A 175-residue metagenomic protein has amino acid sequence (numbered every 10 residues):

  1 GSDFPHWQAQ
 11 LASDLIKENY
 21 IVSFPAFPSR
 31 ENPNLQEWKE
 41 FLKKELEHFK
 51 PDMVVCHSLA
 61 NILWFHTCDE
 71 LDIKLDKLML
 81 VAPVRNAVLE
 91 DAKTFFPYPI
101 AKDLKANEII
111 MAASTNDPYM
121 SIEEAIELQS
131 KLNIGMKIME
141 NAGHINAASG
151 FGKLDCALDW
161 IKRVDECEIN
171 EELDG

Functional and structural regions predicted by a protein language model:
G1-E31: Short, surface-exposed "cap/lid" segments of acyl-processing enzymes
N19-S23, Q129-N146: Catalytic histidine neighborhood in serine/cysteine hydrolases with alpha/beta-hydrolase-type architecture
A26-R30, M79-V88: Active-site nucleophile loop of the alpha/beta-hydrolase fold
P33-N34, A142-L154: Catalytic histidine-centered segment of alpha/beta-hydrolase-like enzymes
V54-F65: Gly/Ala-rich beta-loop-alpha elbow adjacent to hydrolase catalytic centers
L89, P118-E124: Conserved alpha/beta-hydrolase "acid-adjacent" motif
L104-A106, I110-A113, D117: Short beta-strand/loop motif that positions the catalytic acidic residue of the alpha/beta-hydrolase fold
G150-G175: Catalytic active-site module of serine/aspartate enzymes centered on a nucleophile-bearing elbow/loop
